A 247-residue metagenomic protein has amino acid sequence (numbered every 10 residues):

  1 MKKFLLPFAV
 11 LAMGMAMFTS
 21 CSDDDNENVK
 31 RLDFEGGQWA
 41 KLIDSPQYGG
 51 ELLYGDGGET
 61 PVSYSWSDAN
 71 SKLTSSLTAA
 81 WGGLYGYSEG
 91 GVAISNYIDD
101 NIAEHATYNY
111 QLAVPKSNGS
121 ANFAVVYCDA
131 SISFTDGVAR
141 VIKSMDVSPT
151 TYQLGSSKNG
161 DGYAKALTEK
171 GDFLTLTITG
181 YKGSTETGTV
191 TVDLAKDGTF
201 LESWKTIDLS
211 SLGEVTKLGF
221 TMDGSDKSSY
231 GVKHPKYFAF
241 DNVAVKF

Functional and structural regions predicted by a protein language model:
K2-K3, S20, I132-F134, K143 (+1 more regions): Bimodal feature
K3-L5, G14-K41, F247: Bacterial Sec-dependent N-terminal signal peptides
A9-V10: Outer/extracellular conduits and scaffolds centered on Gram-negative outer-membrane beta-barrels
E27-S131, G137: N-terminal targeting leaders for non-cytosolic proteins
L42-I43, T150-G155, D226-S229: Short catalytic/ligand-binding loop motif for oxyanion handling, primarily in non-cytosolic enzymes, centered on
G137-S144, E214-V215: Extended extracellular/luminal ectodomain segments enriched in beta-structured repeat modules
V138, D146-D197: Extracellular ligand-binding interfaces
T175-F247: Terminal, low-complexity interaction segments
